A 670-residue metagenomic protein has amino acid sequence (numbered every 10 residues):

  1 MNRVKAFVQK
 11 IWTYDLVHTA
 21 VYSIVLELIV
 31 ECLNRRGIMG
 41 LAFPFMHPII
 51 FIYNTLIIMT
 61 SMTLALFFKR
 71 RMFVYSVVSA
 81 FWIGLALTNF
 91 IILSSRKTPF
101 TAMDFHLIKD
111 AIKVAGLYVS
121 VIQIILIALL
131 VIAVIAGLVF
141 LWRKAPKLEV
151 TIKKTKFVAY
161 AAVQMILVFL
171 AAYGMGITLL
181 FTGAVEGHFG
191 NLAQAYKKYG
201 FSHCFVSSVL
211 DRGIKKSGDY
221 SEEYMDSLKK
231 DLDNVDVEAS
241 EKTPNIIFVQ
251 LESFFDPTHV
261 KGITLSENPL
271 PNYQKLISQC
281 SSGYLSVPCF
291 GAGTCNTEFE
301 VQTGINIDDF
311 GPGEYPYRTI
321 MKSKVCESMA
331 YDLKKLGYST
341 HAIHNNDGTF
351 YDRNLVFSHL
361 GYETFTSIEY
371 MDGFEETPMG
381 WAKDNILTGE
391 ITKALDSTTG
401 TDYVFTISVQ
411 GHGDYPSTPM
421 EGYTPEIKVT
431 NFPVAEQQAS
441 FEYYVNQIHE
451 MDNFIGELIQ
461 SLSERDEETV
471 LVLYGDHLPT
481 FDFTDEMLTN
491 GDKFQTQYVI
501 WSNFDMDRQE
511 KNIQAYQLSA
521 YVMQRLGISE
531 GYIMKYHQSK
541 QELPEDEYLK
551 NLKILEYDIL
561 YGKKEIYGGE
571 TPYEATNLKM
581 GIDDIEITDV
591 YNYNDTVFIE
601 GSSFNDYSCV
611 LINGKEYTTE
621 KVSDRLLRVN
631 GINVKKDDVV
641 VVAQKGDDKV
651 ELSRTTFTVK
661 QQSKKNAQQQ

Functional and structural regions predicted by a protein language model:
M1-Q9, S663-K664, Q669-Q670: Bacterial/eukaryotic Sec-type N-terminal signal peptides
N2-A195: Transmembrane and membrane-interface helices of multi-pass, inner-membrane envelope-modifying transferases
F105-I108, K198-H203, E222, L270 (+2 more regions): Alpha-helix initiation and N-capping motif
A111, I246-L251: Residue-level preference for non-acidic, small/hydrophobic
A172-F248: Membrane-interface segments at or immediately adjacent to transmembrane helices that form the boundary between
D233-E241, L251, D256-Q670: Solvent-exposed soluble domains appended to multi-pass membrane proteins
